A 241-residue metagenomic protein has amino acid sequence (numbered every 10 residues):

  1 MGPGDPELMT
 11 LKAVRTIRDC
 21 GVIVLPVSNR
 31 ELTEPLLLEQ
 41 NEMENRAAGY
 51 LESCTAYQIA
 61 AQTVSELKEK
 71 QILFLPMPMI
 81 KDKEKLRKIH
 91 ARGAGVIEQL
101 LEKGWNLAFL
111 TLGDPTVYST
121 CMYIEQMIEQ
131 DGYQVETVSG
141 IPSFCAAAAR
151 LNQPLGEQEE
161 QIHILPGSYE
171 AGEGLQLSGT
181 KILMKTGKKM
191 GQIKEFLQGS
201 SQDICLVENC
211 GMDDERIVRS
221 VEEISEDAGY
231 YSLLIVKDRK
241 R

Functional and structural regions predicted by a protein language model:
M1-I72, M212, R216-S225: Glycine-rich, flexible N-terminal cofactor/catalytic loop recognition
P3-P6, N29-R30, P78-I80, L112-T116 (+2 more regions): Short glycine-rich anion-binding loops that position phosphate/pyrophosphate groups of nucleotides and phosphorylated
I17-G21, G104, S178-G179, S201: Short, well-ordered alpha-helix to beta-strand connector turns
L25-P26, F74, F109-T111, T137-G140 (+1 more regions): General beta-strand structural signal in soluble alpha/beta enzymes
E42-N45, L177-R241: A contiguous loop/helix-start segment that scaffolds small-molecule binding in enzyme catalytic cores
Q58-A61, L67-K68, L73-E102: Glycine/small-residue-rich loop that forms an oxyanion/phosphate-binding "nest" at active or ligand-binding sites
G104-Y118: Conserved Motif II region of HX4D acyltransferases
T116-L177, S225: Class I SAM-dependent methyltransferase SAM-binding "motif I" and its flanking Rossmann-like core
